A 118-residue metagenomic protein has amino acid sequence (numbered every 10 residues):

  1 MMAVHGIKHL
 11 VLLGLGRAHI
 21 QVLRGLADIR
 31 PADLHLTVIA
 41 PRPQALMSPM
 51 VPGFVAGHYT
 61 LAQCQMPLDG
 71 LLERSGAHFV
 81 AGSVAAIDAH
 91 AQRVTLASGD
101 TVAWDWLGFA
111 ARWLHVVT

Functional and structural regions predicted by a protein language model:
M1-I7, G76-T118: FAD-binding core/adjacent interface of flavoenzyme oxidoreductases
M2-H78: Beta1-alpha1 glycine-rich phosphate/pyrophosphate-binding loop at the start of Rossmann-like nucleotide-binding domains
